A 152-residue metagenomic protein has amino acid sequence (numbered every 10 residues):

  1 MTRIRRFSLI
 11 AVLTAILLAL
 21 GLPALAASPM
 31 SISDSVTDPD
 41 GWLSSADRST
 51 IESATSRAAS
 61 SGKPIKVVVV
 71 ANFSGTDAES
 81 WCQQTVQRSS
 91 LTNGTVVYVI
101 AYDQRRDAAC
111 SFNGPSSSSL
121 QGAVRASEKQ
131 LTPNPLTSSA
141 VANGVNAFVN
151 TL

Functional and structural regions predicted by a protein language model:
T2-L152: A structural boundary signal for the start of the first folded domain, especially the loop/turn and N-capping region
